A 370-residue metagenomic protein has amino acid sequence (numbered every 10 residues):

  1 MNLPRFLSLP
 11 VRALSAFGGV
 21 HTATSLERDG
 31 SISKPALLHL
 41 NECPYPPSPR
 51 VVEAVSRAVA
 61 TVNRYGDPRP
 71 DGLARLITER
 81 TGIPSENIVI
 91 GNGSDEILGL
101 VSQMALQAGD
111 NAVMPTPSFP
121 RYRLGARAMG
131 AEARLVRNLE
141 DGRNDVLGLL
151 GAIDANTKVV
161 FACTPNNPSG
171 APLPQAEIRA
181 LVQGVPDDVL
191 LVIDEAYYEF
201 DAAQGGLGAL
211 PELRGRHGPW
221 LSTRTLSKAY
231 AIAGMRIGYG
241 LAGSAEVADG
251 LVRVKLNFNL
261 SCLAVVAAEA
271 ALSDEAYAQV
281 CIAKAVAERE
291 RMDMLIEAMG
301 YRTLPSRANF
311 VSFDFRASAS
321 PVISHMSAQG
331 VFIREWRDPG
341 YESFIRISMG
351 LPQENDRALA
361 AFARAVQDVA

Functional and structural regions predicted by a protein language model:
M1-R64: N-terminal "arm"/small-domain region of PLP-dependent enzymes with the aminotransferase-like
G66-N111, M129: Phosphate-binding glycine-rich loop
P84-I88, A108-N111, N156, D188 (+3 more regions): Short acidic capping loops at alpha-helix termini that bridge into adjacent secondary structure
M104-A162: PLP-dependent aminotransferase-like
R127, N144-N156, P168-L191, E195-A229: Active-site pre-lysine segment of PLP-dependent enzymes
A176, S324-Q329, I333-R334, D338-A370: PLP-dependent enzyme catalytic core of the Aspartate aminotransferase-like
P219-L304: PLP-dependent aminotransferase class I/II
A285-V286, I296-Q329, I345: Conserved PLP-binding catalytic core of the aspartate aminotransferase-like
